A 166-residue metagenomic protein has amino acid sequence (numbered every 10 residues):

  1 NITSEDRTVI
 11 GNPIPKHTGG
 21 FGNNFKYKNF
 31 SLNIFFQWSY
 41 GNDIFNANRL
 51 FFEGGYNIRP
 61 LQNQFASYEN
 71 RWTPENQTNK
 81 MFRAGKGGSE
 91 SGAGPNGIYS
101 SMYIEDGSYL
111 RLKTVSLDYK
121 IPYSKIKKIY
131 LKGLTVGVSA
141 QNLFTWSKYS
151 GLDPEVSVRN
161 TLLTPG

Functional and structural regions predicted by a protein language model:
N1-P13, E53, Q141, K148: Conserved small-residue
T8-N12, Y103-D106, G166: Outer-membrane beta-barrel domain signature
K16-G20, Y109-S116, G166: Transmembrane beta-barrel architecture of outer-membrane proteins
F25, I34-W38, V136-N142: Transmembrane beta-barrel strands of outer-membrane/channel proteins
Y27-F30, L131-G133: Strand-connecting loop/turn motifs
N29-L32, S124-K125: Repeated loop/turn-to-beta-strand initiation elements of outer-membrane beta-barrel proteins
G41-T135, A140-Q141: Extracytoplasmic gating/loop element in the C-terminal half of outer-membrane beta-barrel translocons and assembly
N57, L61-N63, S67-E75, S147-G166: C-terminal beta-signal and terminal closure region of outer-membrane beta-barrel proteins
